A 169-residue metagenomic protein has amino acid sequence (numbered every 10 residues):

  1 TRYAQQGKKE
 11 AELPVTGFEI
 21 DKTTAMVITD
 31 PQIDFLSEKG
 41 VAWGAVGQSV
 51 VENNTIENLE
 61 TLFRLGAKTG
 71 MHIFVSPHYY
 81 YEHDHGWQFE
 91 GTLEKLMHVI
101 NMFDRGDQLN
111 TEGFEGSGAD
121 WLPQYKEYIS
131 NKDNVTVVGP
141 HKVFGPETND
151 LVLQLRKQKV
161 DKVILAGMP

Functional and structural regions predicted by a protein language model:
T1-E19: Basic, amphipathic N-terminal segments that precede the first structured/catalytic domain
I20-D21, L155-D161: Glycine-rich phosphate-binding loop signature in dinucleotide/nucleotide-binding domains
M26: Hydrophobic "anchor" residues on beta-strands that sit immediately upstream of conserved functional sites
T29: Active-site flanking residues adjacent to catalytic metal/cofactor-binding acidic residues
I33: Short, glycine/acidic-enriched loop or turn micro-motifs at the edges of active sites
L36-E52: Acidic/histidine-rich helix-loop elements that form or flank divalent-metal/phosphate-binding sites at the catalytic
N53-Q158: Active-site alpha/beta core segments
K162-P169: Glycine-rich anion-binding loop/nest that anchors nucleotide
